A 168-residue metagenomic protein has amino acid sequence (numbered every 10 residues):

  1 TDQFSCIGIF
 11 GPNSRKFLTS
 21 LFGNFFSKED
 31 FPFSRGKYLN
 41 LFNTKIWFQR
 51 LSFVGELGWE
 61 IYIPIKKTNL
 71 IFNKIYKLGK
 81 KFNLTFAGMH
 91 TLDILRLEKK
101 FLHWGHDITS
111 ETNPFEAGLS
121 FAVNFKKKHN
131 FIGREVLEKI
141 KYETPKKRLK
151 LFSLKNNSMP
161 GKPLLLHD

Functional and structural regions predicted by a protein language model:
T1-D168: Conserved, structured C-terminal
